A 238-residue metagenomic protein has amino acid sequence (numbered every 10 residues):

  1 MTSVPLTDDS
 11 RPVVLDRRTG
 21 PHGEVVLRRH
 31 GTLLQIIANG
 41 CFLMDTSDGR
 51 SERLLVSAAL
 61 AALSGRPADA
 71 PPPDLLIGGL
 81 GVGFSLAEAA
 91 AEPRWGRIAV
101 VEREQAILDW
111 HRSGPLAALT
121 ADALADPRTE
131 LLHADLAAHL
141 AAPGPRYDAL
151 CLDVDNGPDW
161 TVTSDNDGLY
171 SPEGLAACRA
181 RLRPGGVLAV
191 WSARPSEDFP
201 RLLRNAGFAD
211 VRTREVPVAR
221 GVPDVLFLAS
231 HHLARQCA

Functional and structural regions predicted by a protein language model:
M1-I37: N-terminal auxiliary segments of SAM/dcSAM-dependent transferases
R18-G20, E24, I36-P67: Class I SAM-dependent methyltransferase Rossmann-like catalytic core, especially the SAM/SAH-binding loop
T32-A38, D153-P158: Short, basic/glycine-rich phosphate-binding loops at helix/coil junctions that contact nucleotide phosphates
D45, G83, E197: Loop/helix-junction capping segments adjacent to catalytic residues or to phosphate/diphosphate-binding pockets
G49-L182, V190-W191, R212-V218, V222-F227: The AdoMet/dcAdoMet-binding core of the Class I SAM-like
G186: Glycine-centered, small-residue-biased loops immediately flanking beta-strands in adenine/cofactor-binding cores
A193-A238: Class I S-adenosyl-L-methionine
